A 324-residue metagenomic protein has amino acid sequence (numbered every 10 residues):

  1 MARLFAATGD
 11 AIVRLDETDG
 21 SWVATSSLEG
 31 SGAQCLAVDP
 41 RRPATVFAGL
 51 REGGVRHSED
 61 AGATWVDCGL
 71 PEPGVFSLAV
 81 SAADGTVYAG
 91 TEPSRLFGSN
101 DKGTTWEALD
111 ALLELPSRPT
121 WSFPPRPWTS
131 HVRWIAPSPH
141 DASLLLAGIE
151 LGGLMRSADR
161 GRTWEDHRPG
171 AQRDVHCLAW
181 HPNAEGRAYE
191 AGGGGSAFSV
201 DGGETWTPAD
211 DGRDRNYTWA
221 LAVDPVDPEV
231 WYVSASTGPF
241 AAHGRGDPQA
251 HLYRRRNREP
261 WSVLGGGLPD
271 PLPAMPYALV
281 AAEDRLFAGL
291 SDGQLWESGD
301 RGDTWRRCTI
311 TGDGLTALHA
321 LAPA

Functional and structural regions predicted by a protein language model:
M1-A324: Extracellular glycan-interacting surfaces
